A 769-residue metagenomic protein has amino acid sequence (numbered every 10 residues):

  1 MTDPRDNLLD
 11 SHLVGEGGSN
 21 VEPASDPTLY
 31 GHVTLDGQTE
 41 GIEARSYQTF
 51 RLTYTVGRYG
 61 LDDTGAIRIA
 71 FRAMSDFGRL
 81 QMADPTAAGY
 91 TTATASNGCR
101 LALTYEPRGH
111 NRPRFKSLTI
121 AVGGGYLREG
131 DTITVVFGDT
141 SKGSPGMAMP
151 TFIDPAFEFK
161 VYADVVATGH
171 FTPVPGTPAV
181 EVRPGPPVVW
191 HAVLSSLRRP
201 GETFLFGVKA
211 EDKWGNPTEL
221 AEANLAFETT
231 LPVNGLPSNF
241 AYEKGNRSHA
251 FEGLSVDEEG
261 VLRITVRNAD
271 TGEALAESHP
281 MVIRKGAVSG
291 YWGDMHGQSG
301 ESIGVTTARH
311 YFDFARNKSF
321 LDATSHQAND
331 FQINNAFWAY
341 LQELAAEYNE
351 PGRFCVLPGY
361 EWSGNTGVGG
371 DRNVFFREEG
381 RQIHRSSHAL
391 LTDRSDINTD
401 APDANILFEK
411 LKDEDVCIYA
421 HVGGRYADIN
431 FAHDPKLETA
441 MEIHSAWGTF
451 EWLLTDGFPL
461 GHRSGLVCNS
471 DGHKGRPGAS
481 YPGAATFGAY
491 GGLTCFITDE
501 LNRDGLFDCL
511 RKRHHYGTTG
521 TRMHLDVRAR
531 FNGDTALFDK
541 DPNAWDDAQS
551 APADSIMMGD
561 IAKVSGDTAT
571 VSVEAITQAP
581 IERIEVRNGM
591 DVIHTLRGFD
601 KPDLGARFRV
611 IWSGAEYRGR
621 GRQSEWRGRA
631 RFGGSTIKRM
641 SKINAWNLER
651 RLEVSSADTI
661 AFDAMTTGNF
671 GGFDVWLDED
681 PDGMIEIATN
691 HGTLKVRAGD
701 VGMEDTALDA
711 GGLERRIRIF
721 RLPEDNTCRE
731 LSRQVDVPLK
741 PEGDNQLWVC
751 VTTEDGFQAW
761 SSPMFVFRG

Functional and structural regions predicted by a protein language model:
M1-V189: Ser/Thr/Pro/Gly-rich, low-complexity intrinsically disordered stalk/linker tracts of secreted and surface-exposed
E40-Y47, G60-L61, S196-E202, M558-G566: Short, solvent-exposed loop/linker segments at the N-terminal edge of repeated beta-sheet extracellular domains
I42, Q48-R51, T91-T92, R114 (+2 more regions): Core sequence-specific DNA-binding domains of diverse transcription factors
L52-R58, F137, F206-A210, T570-T577: Aromatic/hydrophobic beta-strand junction motif of beta-rich domains
V193-L197, K213, P217, N224 (+7 more regions): C-terminal functional module detector
E259-L262, L275-A276, P280-E409, G756-F765: A metal-dependent hydrolase metal-coordination microenvironment
G260, A339-A346, T392-K436, E451-R463: Histidine/acidic residue-rich metal-binding segments in metalloenzymes
Y291-D294, D322-Q327, C355-G359, N373-F375 (+5 more regions): Structural recognition of the beta-strand scaffold that forms the well-ordered cores of secreted hydrolase catalytic
